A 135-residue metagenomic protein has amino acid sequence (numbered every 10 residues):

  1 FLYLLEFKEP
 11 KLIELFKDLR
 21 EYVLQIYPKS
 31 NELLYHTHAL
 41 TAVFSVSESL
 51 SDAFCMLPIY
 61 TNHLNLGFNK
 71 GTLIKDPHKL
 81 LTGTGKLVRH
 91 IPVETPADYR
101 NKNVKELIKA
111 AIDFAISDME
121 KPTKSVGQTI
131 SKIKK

Functional and structural regions predicted by a protein language model:
F1-K135: Charge-dense, helix-prone N-terminal extensions
